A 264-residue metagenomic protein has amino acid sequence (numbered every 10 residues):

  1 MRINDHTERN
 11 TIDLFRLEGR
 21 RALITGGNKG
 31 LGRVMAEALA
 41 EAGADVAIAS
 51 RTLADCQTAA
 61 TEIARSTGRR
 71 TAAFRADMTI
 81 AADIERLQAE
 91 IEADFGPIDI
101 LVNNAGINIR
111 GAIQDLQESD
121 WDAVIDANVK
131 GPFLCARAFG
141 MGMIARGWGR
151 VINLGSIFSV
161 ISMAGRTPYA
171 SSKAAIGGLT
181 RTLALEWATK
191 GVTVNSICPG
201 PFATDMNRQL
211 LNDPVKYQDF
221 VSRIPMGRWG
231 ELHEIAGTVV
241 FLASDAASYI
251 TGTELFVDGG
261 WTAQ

Functional and structural regions predicted by a protein language model:
R21, N28-K29: Conserved glycine-rich cofactor-binding loop
V102, A188, T193, I250-G252: Short, small/polar-rich loop/turn modules that mediate ligand/substrate recognition or access, typified
A112-I113, D120-I125, K216, F220: Substrate-binding pocket helix/loop in short-chain dehydrogenase/reductase
F133-A136, G140, W148, R228-T262: C-terminal substrate-recognition "lid" of short-chain dehydrogenase/reductases
A136, S172, T180: Active-site helix of classical SDR
M141, L185-T189, S248: Alpha-helical segment proximal to the catalytic Tyr-Lys
S156: Residue(s) in the substrate-gating loop at a strand-loop-helix junction that position the organic substrate next
